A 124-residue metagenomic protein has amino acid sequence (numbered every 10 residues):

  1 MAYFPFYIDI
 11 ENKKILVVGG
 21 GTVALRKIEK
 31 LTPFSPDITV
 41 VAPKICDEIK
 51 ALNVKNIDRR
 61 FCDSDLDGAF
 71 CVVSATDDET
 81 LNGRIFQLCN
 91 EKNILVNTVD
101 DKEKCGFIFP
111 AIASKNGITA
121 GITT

Functional and structural regions predicted by a protein language model:
M1-K44, I49-L52, R59: Hydrophobic, well-ordered beta-alpha structural blocks that scaffold small-molecule cofactor pockets
D9, I112-T124: Adenosine-phosphate binding glycine-rich loop
E11-N12, D67-A69: Alpha-helix C-terminal capping/helix-to-coil transition sites in glycosyltransferase folds
P43-I45, F61, D100-K104: Short, ordered loop/turn segments at secondary-structure junctions
R60, T76-D77, T124: Short glycine-/small-residue-rich Rossmann-like dinucleotide-binding loops
R60-G68, A111-A113: Short amphipathic alpha-helix with an adjacent loop that forms part of the alpha/beta core around
A69-F70, G117: Conserved acidic residues
C71-T76, N82-F107: ADP-ribose/adenylate-binding Rossmann-like module
